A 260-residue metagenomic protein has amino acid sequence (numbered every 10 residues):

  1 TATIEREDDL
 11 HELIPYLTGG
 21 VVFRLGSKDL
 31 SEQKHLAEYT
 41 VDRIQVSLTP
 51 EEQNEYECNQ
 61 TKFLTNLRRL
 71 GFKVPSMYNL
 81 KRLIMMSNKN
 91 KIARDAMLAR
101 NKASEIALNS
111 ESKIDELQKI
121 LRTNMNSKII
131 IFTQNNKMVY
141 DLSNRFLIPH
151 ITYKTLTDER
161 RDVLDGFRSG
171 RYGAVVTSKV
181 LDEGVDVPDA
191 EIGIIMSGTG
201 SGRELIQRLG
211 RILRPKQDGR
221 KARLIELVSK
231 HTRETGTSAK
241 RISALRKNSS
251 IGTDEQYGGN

Functional and structural regions predicted by a protein language model:
T1-T40, T49-E52, C58: Post-DEXD/H (motif II) to motif III coupling segment of the RecA-like Helicase ATP-binding lobe
A2-E7, D29-L36, S47-P50, K137 (+4 more regions): Conserved nucleotide-binding/hydrolysis micro-motifs of P-loop NTPases
T3-I4, L164, I192, G200-R223: Conserved SF2 helicase motif VI
T18-V21, L36-V41, P188-I192, Q217-L224: Short glycine-/polar-rich loops that comprise or flank the Walker A/P-loop and associated switch/sensor motifs
A37-R94: Inter-lobe connector of SF1/SF2 helicase motors
E51-N66, L98-N144: Conserved interdomain hinge at the start of the Helicase C-terminal
K128-T133, K137-V185, E204-I206: Conserved helicase ATPase core of P-loop NTP-dependent helicases/translocases
R211-R241: Conserved segment of the helicase C-terminal RecA-like domain
